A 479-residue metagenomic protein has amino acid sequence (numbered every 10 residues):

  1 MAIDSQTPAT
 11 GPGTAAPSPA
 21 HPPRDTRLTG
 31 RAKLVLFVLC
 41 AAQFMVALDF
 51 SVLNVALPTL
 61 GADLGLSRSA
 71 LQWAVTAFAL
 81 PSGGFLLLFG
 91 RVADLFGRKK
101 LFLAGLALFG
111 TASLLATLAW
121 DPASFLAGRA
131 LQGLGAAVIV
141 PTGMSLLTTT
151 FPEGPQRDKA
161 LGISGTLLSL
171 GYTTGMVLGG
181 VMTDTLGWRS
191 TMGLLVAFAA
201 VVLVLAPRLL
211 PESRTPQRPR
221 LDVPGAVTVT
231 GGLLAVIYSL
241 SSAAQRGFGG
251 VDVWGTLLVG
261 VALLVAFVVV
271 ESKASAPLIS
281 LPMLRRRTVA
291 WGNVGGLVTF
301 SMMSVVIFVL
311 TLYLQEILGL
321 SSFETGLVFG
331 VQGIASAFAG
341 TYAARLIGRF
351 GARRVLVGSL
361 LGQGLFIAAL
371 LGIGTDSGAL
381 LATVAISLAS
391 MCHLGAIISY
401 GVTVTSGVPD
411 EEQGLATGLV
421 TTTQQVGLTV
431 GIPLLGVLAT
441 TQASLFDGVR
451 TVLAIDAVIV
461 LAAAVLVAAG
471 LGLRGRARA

Functional and structural regions predicted by a protein language model:
A2-T10, T14-R208, F350, V357-G364 (+4 more regions): Transmembrane-helix bundle of Major Facilitator Superfamily
A32-L48, L53-V55, R68, T185 (+4 more regions): 12-transmembrane solute porter fold
K33, E153-P155, G162, L209-V227 (+3 more regions): Short loop segments and helix-boundary regions at transmembrane helix junctions of multi-pass inner-membrane proteins
G90, A119-D121, P152, L209-E212 (+5 more regions): Short helix-capping/hinge motifs at transmembrane helix termini and TM-loop junctions
A93-D94, R98-K100, Q156-D158, T215-L221 (+2 more regions): Interfacial helix-loop-helix linkers and transmembrane-helix boundary segments in multi-pass membrane proteins
L146, T150, V181, L209 (+6 more regions): A residue-level signal for alpha-helical anchor/packing sites in multi-pass solute transporters
V196-T215, T230-S242, V259-A274, A463-L473: C-terminal membrane-cytosol helix-exit motif in multi-pass small-molecule transporters
S239-V251, L445-F446: Membrane-interfacial helix-loop-helix junctions in multi-pass membrane proteins
